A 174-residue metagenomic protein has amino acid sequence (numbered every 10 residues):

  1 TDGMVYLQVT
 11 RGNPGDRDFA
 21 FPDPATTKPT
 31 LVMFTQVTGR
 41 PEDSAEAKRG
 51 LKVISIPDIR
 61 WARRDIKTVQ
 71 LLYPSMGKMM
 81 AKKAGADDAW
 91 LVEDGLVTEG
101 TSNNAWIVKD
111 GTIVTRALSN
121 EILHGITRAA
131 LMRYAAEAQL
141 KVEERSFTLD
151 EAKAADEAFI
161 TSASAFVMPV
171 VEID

Functional and structural regions predicted by a protein language model:
T1, T10, G15-D174: Helix-start/capping segments and mature chain N-termini
L7: Acidic, metal-dependent phosphodiester-chemistry machinery of nucleic-acid enzymes
